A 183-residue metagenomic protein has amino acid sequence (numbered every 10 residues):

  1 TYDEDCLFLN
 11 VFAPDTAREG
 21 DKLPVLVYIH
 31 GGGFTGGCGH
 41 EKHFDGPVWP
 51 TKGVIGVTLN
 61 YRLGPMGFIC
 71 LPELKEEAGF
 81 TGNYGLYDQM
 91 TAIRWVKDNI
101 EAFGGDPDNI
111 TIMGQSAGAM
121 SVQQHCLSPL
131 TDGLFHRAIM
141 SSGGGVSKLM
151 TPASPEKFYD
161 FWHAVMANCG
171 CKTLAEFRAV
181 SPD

Functional and structural regions predicted by a protein language model:
T1-L174: Serine-hydrolase-like catalytic core of hydrolytic proteins
V180-S181: Short, Lys/Arg-enriched alpha-helical recognition elements, typified by the DNA-recognition helix
